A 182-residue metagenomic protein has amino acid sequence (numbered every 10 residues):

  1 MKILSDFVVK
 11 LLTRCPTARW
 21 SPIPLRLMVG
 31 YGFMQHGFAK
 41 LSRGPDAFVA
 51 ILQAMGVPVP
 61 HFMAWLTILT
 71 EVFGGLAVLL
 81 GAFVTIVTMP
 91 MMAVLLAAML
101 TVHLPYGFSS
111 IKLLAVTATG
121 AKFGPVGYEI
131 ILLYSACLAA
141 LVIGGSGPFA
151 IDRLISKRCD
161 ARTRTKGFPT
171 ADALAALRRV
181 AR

Functional and structural regions predicted by a protein language model:
M1-S42, H61-L69, F73-L76, L80-R182: Extended, low-polarity transmembrane helix blocks
S42-F62: Membrane-interface interhelical connector segments
